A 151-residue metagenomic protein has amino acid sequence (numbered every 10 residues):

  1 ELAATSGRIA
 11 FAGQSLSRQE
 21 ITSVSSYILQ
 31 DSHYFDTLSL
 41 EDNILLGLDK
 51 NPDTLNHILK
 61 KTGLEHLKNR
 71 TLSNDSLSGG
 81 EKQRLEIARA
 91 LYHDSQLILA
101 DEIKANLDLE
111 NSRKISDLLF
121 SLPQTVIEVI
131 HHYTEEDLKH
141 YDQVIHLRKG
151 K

Functional and structural regions predicted by a protein language model:
G7-I21: Conserved ABC transporter NBD signature motif
V24-H33, T37-L38, H132-Y133: ABC ATPase nucleotide-binding domain signature
H33-S73: Conserved "ABC signature" C-loop
S73-L77, E81: Conserved ABC ATPase signature
I87: Hydrophobic anchor residue at the start of the ABC signature
I98-E102: Catalytic Walker B motif of ABC-type/P-loop ATPase nucleotide-binding domains
Q124-H132: Conserved H-loop
